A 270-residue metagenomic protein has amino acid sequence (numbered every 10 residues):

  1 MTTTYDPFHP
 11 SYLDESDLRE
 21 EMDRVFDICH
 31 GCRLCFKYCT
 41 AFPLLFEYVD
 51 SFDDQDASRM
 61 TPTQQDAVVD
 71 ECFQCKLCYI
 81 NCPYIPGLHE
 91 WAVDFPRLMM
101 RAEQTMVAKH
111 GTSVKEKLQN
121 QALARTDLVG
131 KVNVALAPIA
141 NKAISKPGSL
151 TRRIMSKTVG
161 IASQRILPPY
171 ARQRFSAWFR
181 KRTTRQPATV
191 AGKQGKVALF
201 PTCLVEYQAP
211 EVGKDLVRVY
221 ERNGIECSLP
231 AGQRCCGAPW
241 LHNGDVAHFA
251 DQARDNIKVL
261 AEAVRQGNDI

Functional and structural regions predicted by a protein language model:
M1-E20, T40-Q64, K193-K196: Short, charged low-complexity linear segments at domain edges
E21-K37: Mature N-terminal segment immediately following signal peptide/propeptide cleavage in secreted/periplasmic
D23-F26, D56-C235, W240-I270: Iron-sulfur-cluster electron-transfer modules
D27-H30, T40-L44, E221: Short amphipathic alpha-helical segments enriched in leucine
C35, T40-L45, C78, P83-G87: Detector for the c-type heme attachment site
